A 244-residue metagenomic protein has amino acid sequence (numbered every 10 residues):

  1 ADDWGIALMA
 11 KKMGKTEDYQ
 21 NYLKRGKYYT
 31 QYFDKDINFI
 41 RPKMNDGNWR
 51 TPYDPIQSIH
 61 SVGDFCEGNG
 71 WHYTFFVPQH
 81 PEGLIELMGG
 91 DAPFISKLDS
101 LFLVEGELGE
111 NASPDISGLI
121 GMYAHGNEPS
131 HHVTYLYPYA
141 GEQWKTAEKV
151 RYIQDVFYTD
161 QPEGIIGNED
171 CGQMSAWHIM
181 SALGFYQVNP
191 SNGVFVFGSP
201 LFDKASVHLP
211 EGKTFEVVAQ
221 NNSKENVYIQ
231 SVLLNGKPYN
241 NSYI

Functional and structural regions predicted by a protein language model:
A1-L201, A205-E216: Active-site core of glycosidic bond-cleaving carbohydrate-active enzymes
P200-Y243: C-terminal structured "cap/appendage" subdomains that terminate the fold
